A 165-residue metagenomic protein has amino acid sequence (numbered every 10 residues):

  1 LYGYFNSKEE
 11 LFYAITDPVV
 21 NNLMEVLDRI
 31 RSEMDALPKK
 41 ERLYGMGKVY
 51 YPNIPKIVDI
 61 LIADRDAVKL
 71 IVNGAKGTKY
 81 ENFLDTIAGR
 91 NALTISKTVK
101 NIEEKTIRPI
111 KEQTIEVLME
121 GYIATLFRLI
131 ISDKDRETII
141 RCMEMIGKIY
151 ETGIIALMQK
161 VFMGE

Functional and structural regions predicted by a protein language model:
G3, E10-E33, K48, P52-K56 (+3 more regions): Alpha-helical structural segments
S7-E10, D66: Residue-level recognition of oxygen-bearing side chains
N22-E33, A67, G121, T125-L129: Solvent-exposed, amphipathic alpha-helical segments
E25-Y50, T98-T106: Short, flexible, glycine-rich and Lys/Arg-enriched loop motifs at helix boundaries that contact anionic partners
L43-M46, Y50, K76, Y80 (+4 more regions): Residue-level recognition of alpha-helical structural elements
K56-A63, K76-E103, Q113-E120: Amphipathic alpha-helical packing segments from all-alpha helical-bundle domains
A63, L93-K100, E116-E165: C-terminal peripheral helix-coil segments that are non-catalytic and often amphipathic
K69-I71: Short, hydrophobic secondary-structure boundary micro-motifs
